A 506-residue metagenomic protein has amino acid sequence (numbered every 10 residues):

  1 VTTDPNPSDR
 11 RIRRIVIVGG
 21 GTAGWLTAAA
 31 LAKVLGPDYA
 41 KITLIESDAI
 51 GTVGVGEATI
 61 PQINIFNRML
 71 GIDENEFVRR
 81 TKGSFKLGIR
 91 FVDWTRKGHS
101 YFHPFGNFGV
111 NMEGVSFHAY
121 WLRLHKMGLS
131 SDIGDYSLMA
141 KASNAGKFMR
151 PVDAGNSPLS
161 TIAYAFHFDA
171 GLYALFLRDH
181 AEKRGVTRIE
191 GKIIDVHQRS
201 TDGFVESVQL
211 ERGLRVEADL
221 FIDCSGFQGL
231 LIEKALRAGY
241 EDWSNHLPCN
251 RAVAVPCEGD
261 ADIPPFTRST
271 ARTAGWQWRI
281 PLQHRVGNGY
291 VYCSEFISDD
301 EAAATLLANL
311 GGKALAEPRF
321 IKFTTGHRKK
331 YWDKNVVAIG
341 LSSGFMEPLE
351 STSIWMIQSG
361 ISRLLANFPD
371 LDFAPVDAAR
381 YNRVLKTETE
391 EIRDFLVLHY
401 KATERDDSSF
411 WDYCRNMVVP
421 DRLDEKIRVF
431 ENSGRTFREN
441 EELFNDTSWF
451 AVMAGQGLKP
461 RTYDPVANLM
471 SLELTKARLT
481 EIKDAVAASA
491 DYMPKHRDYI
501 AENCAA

Functional and structural regions predicted by a protein language model:
R13-A40: N-terminal Rossmann-like FAD-binding beta1-loop-alpha1 element of flavoenzymes
A32-V55: Glycine-rich FAD pyrophosphate-binding loop
V55-S143: Dinucleotide-binding Rossmann-like beta1-alpha1 core, especially the glycine-rich loop that anchors the ADP
F102-G185, G191-D195: Conserved N-terminal helical subregion
G155-A302, I361: Predominantly flavin-linked oxidoreductase catalytic cores and closely associated redox partners
R272-T324, S342-M356, N367-A374: Conserved FAD/dinucleotide-binding core of flavoprotein oxidoreductases
G326-I392: Conserved mid-domain beta->alpha element of the FAD-binding
A366-A506: Long, low-complexity C-terminal extensions of enzymes
